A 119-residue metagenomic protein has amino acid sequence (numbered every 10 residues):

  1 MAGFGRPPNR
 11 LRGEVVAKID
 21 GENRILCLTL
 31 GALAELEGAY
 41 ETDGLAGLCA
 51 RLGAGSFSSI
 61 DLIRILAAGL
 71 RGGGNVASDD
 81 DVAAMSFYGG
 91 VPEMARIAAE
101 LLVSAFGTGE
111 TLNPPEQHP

Functional and structural regions predicted by a protein language model:
M1-K18, T42-I60, G72-P119: Charged interaction scaffolds used for protein-protein
L30-L48: Short, surface-exposed, low-complexity cationic segments
